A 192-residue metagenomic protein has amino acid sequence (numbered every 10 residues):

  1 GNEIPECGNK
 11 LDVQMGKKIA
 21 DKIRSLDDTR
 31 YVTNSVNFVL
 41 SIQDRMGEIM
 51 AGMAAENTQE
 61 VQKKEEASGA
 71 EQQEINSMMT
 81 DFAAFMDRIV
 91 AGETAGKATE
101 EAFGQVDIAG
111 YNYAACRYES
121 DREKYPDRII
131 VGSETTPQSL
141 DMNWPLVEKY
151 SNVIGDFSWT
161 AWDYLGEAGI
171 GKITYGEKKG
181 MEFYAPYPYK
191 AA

Functional and structural regions predicted by a protein language model:
G1-A192: Extended substrate-binding grooves/exosites of carbohydrate-active enzymes
